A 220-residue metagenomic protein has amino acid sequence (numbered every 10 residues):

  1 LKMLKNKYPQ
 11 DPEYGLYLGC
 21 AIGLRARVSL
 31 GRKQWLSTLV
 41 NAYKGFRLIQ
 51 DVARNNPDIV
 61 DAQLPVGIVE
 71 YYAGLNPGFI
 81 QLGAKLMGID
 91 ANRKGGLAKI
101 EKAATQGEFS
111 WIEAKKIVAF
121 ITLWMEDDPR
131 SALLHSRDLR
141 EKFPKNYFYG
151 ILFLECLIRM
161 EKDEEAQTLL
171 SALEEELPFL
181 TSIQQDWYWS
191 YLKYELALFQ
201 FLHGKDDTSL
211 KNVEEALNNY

Functional and structural regions predicted by a protein language model:
L1-W124, P178-L180: Short coil/linker segments at helix-helix boundaries
G15-L18, I22, Q63-V66, F153 (+3 more regions): TPR/Sel1-like alpha-solenoid repeat signature
L36, Y43, K94, P129-R130 (+2 more regions): Residue register within tetratricopeptide repeats
N55, K85-D90, A104-E108, S136-K145 (+2 more regions): Solenoid-like repeat scaffolds
P77-F79, E108-K116, F143-L152, Q184-E195: Generic helix N-cap/helix-start motif at coil->alpha-helix transitions
F120-H135: Short, electropositive alpha-helical surface patch
Y188-Y220: Short hairpin/turn module used for nucleic-acid contact or packing/dimerization
